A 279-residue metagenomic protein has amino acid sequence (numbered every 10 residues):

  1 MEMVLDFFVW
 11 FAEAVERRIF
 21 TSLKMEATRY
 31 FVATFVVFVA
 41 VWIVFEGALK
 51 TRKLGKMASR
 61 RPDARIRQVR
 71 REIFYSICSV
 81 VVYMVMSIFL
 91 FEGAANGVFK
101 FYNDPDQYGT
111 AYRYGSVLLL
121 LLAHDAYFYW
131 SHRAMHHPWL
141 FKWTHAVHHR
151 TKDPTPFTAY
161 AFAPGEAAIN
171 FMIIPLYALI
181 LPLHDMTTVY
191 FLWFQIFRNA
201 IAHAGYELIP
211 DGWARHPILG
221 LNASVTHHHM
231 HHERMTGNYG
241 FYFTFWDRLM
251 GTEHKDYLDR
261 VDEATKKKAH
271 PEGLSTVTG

Functional and structural regions predicted by a protein language model:
M1-F31, A48, K56-R65, L140-G279: Cytosolic/stromal cytosol-facing helical appendages immediately following the last transmembrane segment
W10-A14, F38-R71, A94-P105: Membrane-helix interface linkers and caps
S22-V37, A111-H124, T187-F191: Alpha-helical transmembrane segments
V36-E46, L119-H136, F191-L208: Transmembrane alpha-helical segments that form the membrane-embedded catalytic/substrate-channel core of multi-pass
C78-S87, F91, A95, F162-A178: Core segments of transmembrane alpha-helices that mediate helix-helix packing or line hydrophobic substrate/ligand
V85-A123: Juxtamembrane helix-loop-helix connectors linking adjacent transmembrane helices in multi-pass membrane enzymes
N96-F101, Y127-T144, G205-W213: Juxtamembrane/interfacial segments flanking transmembrane helices
T110-H149, T158-F162, F171: Function-critical hydrophobic alpha-helical transmembrane segments in multi-pass membrane proteins
